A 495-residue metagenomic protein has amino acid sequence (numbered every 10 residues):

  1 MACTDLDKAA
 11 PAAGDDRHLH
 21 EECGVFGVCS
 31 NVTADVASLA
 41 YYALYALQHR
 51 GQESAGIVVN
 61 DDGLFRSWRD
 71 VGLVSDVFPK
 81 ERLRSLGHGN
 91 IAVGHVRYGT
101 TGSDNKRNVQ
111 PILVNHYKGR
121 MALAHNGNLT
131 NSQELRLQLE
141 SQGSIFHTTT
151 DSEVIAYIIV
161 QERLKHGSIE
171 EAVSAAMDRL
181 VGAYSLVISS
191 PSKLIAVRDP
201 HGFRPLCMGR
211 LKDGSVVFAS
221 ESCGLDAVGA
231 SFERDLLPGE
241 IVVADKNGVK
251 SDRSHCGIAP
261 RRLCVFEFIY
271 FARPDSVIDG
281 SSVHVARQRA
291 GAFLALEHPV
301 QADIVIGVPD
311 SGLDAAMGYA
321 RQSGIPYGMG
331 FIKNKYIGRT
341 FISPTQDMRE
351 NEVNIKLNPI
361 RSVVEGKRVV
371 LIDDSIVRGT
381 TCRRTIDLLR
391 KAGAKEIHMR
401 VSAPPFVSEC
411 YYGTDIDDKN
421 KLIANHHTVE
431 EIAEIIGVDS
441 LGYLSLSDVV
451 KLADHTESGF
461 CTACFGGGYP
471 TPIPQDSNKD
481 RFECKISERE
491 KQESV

Functional and structural regions predicted by a protein language model:
M1-P238, V243-A302, V308, E396 (+2 more regions): Conserved short alpha-helical segments that host acidic/polar catalytic motifs at enzyme active sites
T100-T101, N131, I195, F203-R204 (+7 more regions): Flexible loop/turn segments at secondary-structure boundaries
S144, K165-H166, P299-D303, R321-G328 (+2 more regions): Secondary-structure transition/capping motifs at alpha-helix termini and the adjoining loop/turn into the next element
T148, E153-A156, Y327-G338, I435-A453: A conserved beta-strand->alpha-helix junction
M177, S192, G229-D235, H255-C256 (+1 more regions): PRPP-dependent phosphoribosyltransferase catalytic core
V305, G312-Y319, S323, Y327 (+2 more regions): Extended, hydrophobic alpha-helical segments in both membrane/secreted and soluble proteins
G324-V369, T380, V407-D417: Short, glycine/charge-rich flexible loops or terminal/linker lids adjacent to PRPP-binding catalytic cores
N358-I372, I376, I473, S477-R481: Mobile, glycine- and charge-enriched loop segments and immediately flanking short secondary-structure elements within
